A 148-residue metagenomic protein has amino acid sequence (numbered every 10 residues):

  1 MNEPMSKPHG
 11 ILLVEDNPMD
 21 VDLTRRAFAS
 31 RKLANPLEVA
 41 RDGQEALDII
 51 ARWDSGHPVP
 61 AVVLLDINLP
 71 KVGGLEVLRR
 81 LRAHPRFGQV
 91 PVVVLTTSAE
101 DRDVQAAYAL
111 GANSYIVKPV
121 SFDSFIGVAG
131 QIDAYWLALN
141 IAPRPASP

Functional and structural regions predicted by a protein language model:
M1-L12, P18-E38, Q44-L47, A51 (+3 more regions): Non-catalytic signal-transmission and effector/linker regions of two-component phosphorelay proteins
V39, L69-V72: Residue-level signal for the "D+5" position in two-component response regulator receiver
W53-P58, R82-Q89, L110: Conserved phosphotransfer cores of two-component systems
L65-D66, T96: Active-site residues of response regulator receiver
P70, R86, S98-R102: Negatively charged, flexible loop motifs adjacent to catalytic sites in prokaryotic signal transduction proteins
N113: Short, glycine/charged-rich "phosphate-handling" switch motifs in NTP-dependent and phosphotransfer domains
